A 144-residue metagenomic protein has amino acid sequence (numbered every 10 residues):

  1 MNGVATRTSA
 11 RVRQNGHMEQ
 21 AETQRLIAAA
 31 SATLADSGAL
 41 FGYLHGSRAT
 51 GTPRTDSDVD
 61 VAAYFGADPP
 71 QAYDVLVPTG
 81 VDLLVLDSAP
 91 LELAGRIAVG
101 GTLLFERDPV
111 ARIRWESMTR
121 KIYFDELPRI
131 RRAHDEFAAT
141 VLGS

Functional and structural regions predicted by a protein language model:
M1-F41, A49-T55, Y64-S144: Catalytic core of pol beta-like nucleotidyltransferases
D60-A62: Short, well-ordered beta-strand segments
